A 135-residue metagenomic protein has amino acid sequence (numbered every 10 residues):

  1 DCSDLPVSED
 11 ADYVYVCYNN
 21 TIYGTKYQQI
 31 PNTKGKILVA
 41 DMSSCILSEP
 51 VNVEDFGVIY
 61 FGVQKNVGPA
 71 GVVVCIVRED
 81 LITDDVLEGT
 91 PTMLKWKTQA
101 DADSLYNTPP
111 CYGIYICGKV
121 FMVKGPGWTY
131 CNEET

Functional and structural regions predicted by a protein language model:
D1-D4, D10-D12, D41, D55 (+3 more regions): Acidic-enriched, low-complexity/disordered segments with a strong bias for Aspartate over Glutamate
D1-I46: Active-site phosphate-binding strand-loop segment of PLP-dependent enzymes
C2, G24-Q29, S48-E54, A70-V73 (+2 more regions): A short secondary-structure junction signal
Y18, M42, I46, V53 (+2 more regions): Bulky hydrophobic/aromatic packing residues
N19-N20, N32, N52, N66 (+2 more regions): Detector for Asparagine
G35, D55-F56: A generic structural signal for alpha->beta connector loops
V58, V63-T135: Active-site C-terminal subdomain of aminotransferase-like
